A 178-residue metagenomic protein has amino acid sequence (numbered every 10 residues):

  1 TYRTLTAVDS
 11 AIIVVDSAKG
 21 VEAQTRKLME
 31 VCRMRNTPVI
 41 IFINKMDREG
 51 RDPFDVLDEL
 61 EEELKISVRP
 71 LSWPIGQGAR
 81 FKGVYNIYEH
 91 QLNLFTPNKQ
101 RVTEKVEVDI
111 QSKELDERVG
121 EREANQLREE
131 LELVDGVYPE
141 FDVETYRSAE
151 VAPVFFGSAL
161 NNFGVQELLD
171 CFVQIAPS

Functional and structural regions predicted by a protein language model:
T1-S178: Structural and coupling elements of P-loop NTPases
